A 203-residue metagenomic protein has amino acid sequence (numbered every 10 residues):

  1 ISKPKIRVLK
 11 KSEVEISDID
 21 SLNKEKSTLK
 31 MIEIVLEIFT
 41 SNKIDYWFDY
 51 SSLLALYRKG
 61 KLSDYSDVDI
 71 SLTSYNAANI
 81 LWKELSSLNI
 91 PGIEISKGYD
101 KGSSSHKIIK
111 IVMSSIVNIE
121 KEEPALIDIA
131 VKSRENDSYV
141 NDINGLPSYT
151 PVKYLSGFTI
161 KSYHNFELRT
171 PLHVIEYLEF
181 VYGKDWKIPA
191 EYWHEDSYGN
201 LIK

Functional and structural regions predicted by a protein language model:
I1-I19: Membrane-proximal basic amphipathic "stem/tether" segments
S17-L36, T40, S86-V181, E191-K203: Conserved catalytic core of two-metal-ion nucleotidyltransferases
D20-S27, I44-A55, K187-A190: Short, well-structured secondary-structure segments
L36-S66, Y75-A78: Active-site nucleotide-donor binding segment shared across nucleotidyl transfer reactions
I70: Structural signature of FAD isoalloxazine-binding scaffolds in flavoprotein oxidoreductases
S74-P91: Amphipathic alpha-helical segments
Y182-W186: Glycine-rich, aromatic-lined ligand/substrate-binding cores of catalytic and carbohydrate-binding domains
